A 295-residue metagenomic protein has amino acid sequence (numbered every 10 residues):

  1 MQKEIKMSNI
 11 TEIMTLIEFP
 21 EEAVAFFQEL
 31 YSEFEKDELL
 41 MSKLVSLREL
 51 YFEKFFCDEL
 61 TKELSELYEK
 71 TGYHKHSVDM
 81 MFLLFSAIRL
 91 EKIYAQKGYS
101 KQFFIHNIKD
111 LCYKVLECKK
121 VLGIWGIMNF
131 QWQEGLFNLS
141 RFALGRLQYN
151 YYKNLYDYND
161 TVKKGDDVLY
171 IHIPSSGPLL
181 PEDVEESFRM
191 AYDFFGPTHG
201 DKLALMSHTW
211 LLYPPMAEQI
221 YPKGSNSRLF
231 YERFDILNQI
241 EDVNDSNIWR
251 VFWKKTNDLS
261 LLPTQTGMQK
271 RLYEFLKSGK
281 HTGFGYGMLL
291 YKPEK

Functional and structural regions predicted by a protein language model:
Q2-L179, P197-A204, P215-K295: Non-catalytic substrate-recognition and accessory regions of acyl/acetyltransferase enzymes
P178-F195, L205: Conserved acetyl-CoA-binding loop-helix of GNAT-fold acetyltransferases
H208-L212: An acidic- and aromatic-residue-enriched active-site/binding cleft used to recognize and process polar
